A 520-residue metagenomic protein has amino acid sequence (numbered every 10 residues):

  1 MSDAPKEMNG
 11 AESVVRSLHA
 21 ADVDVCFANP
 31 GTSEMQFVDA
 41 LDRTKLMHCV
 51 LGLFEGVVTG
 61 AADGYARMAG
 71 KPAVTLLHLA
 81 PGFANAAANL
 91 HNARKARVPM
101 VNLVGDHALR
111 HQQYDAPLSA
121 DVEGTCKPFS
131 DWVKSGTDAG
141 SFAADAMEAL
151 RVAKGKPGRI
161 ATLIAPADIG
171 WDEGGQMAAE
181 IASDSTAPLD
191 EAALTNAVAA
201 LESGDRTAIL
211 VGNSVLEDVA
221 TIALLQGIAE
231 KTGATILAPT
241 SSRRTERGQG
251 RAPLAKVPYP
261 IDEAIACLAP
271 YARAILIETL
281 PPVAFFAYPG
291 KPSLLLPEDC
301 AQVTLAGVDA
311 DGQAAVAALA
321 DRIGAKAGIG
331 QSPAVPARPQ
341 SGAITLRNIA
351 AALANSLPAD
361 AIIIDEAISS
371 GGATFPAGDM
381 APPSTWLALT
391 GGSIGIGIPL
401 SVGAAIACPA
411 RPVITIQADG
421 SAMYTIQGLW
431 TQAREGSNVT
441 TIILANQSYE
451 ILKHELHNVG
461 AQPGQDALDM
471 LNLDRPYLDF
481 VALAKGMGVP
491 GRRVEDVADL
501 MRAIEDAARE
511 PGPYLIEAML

Functional and structural regions predicted by a protein language model:
S2-A327, N438-T441: N-terminal alpha/beta PP-like core and its mobile active-site loop of ThDP/TPP-dependent enzymes
S2-P5, G140, I160, I164 (+2 more regions): Phosphate/pyrophosphate-binding active-site segments
A11-D24, N29-T32, F37-T44, Q331-A410: Active-site diphosphate/adenylate-binding microenvironment
F54-E55, Q112-D115, D184-V198, V257-P258 (+5 more regions): A general structural motif
P72, D205-A208, I362, T385 (+1 more regions): Residues that mark the start of a beta-strand
G105, I277, D365, A418-D419 (+1 more regions): Active-site flanking residues adjacent to catalytic metal/cofactor-binding acidic residues
D115-L118, G372-L520: Thiamine diphosphate
V152, T279, A287, G307-G330 (+2 more regions): Non-catalytic alpha/beta scaffold blocks inside enzyme catalytic domains
